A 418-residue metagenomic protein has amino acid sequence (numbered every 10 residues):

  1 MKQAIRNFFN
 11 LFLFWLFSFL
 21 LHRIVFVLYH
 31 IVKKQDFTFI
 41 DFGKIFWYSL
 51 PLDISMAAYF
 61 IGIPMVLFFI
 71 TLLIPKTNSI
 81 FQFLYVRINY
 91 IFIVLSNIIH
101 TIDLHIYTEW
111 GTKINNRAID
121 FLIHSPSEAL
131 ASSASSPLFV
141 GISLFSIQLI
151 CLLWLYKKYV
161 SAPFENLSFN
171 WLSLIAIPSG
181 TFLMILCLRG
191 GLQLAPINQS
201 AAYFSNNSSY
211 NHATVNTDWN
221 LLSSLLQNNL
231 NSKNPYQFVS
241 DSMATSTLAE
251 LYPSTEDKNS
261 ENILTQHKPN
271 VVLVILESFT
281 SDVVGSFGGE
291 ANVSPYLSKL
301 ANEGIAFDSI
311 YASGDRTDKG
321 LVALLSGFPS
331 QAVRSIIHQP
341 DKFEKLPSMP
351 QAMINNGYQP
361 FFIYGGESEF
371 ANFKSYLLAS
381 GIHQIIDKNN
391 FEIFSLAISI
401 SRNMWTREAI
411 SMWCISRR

Functional and structural regions predicted by a protein language model:
K2-L230: Transmembrane and membrane-interface helices of multi-pass, inner-membrane envelope-modifying transferases
Q193-R418: Soluble catalytic regions of membrane-associated enzymes that act on cell-envelope and secretory-pathway components
